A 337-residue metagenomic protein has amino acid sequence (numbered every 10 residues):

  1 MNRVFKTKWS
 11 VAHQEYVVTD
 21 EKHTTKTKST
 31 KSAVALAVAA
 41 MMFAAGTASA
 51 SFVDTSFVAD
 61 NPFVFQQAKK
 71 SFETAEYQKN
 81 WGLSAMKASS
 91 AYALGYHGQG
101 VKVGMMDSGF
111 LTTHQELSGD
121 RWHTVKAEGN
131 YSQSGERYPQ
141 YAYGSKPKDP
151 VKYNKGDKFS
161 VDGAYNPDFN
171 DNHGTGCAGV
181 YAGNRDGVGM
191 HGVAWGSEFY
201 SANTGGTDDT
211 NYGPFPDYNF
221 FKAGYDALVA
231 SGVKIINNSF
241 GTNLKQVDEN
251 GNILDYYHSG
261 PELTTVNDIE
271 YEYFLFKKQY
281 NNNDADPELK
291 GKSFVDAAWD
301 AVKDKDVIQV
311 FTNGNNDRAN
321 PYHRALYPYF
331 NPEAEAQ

Functional and structural regions predicted by a protein language model:
M1-K6, Q246: Short acidic, Pro/Gly- and aromatic-enriched capping/linker segments at domain boundaries
V4, E15-T19, E128-G129, P139: Hydrophobic/aromatic-rich, well-ordered segments within soluble, folded domains that form packed cores
K8-A50: Gram-negative bacterial Sec-dependent N-terminal signal peptides
F52-A68, Q78, S89-Y218, D226 (+4 more regions): Subtilisin-like serine protease catalytic core
S84-M86: Eukaryotic beta-rich interaction modules
G98, N172, N184, A202-P332: Substrate-binding/access-modulating region of protease and related hydrolase catalytic domains
